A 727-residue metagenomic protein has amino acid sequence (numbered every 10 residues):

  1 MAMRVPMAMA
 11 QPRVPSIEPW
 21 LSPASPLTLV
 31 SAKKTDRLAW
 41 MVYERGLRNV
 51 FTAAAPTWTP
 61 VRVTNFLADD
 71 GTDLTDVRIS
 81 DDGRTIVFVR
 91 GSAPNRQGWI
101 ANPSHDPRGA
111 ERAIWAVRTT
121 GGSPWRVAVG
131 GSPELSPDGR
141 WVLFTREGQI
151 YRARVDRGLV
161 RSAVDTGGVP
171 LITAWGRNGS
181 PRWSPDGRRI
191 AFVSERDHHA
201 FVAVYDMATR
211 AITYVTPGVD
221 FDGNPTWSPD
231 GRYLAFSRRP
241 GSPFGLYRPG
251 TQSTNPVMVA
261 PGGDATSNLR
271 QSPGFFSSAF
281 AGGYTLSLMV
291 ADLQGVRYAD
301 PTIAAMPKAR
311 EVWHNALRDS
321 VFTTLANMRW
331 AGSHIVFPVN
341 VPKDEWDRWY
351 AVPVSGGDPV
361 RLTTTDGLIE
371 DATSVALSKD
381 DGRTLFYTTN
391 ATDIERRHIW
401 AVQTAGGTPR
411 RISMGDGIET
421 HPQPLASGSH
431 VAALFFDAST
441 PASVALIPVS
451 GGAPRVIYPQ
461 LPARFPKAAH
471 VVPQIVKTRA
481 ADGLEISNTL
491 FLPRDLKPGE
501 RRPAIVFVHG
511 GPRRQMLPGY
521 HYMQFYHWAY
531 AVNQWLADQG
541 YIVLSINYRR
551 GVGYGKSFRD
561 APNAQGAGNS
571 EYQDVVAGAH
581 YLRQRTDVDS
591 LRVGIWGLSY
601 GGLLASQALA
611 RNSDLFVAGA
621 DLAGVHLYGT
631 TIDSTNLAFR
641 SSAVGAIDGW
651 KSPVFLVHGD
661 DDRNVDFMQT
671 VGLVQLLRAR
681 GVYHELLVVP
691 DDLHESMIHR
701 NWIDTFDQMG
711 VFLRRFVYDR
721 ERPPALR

Functional and structural regions predicted by a protein language model:
Q11-P26, P60, A309: A short helix->beta-strand "capping" segment at the edge of beta-propeller domains
I17-F51: Beta-strand-rich domains and repeat architectures in extracellular enzymes and scaffolds, especially beta-propellers
V30-S31, R78, E134, R182 (+4 more regions): Conserved beta-strand position repeated across blades of beta-propeller domains
K33-K34, D81-D82, P137-D138, P185-D186 (+4 more regions): Residue-level detector of Asp-centered blade-edge/turn motifs that repeat once per structural unit in beta-propeller
L38, I86, V142, I190 (+4 more regions): Hydrophobic beta-strand positions that form the internal "hydrophobic ladder" of WD40/Gbeta-like beta-propeller blades
M41-F51, F66-D73, V89-W115, R126-V129 (+14 more regions): A flexible loop/linker signature enriched in serine peptidases of the S9 family
A54-W58, R118-G122, V155-G158, D206-R210 (+4 more regions): Short loop/turn segments that connect beta-strands within beta-propeller blades
P243, L325, G332-S333, T420-R727: Serine-hydrolase catalytic core recognition
